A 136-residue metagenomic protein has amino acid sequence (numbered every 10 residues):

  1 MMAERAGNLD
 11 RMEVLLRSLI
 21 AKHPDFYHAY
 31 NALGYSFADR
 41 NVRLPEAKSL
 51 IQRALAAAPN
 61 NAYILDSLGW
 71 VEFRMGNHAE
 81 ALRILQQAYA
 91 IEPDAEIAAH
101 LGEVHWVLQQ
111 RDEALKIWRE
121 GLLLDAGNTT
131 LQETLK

Functional and structural regions predicted by a protein language model:
M1, Y35-S36, W70, E103: Residue-level recognition of tetratricopeptide repeat
R5, K22-H23, A57, A90-I91 (+1 more regions): Structural marker of alpha-solenoid helical repeat scaffolds
R5-S18, R40-R53, M75-Q87, Q109-E120: Structural signature of tandem alpha-helical TPR/SEL1-like repeats, specifically the intra-repeat loop/turn
F26, N61, D94-A95, N128: Residue-level recognition of tetratricopeptide repeat
Y27-S36: Amphipathic alpha-helical repeat scaffolds of TPR domains
A29, I64, I97-A98, L131: TPR alpha-solenoid repeat register
R119-K136: C-terminal non-catalytic interaction modules
